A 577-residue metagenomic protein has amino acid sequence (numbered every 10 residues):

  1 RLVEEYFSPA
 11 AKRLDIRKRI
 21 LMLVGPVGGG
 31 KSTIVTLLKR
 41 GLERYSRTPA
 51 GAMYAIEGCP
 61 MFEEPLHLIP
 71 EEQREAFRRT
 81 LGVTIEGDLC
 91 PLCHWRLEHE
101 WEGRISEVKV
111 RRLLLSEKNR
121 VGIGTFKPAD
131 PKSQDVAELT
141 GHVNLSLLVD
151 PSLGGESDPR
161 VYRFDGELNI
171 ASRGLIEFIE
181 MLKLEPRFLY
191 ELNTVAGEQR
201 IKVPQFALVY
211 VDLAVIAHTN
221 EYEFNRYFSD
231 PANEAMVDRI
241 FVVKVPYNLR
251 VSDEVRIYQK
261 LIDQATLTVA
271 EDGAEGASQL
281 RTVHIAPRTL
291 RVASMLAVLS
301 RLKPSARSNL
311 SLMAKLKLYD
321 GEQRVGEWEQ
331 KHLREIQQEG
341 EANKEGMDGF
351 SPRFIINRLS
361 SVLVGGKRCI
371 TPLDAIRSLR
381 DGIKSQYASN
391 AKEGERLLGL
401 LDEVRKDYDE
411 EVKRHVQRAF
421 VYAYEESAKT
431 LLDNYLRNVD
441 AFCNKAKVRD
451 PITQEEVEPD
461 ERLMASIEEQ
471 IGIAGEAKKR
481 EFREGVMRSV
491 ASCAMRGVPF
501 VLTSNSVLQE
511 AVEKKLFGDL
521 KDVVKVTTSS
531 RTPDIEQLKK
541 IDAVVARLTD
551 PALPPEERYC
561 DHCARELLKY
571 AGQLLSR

Functional and structural regions predicted by a protein language model:
R1-R577: Conserved ASCE/P-loop NTPase catalytic core
